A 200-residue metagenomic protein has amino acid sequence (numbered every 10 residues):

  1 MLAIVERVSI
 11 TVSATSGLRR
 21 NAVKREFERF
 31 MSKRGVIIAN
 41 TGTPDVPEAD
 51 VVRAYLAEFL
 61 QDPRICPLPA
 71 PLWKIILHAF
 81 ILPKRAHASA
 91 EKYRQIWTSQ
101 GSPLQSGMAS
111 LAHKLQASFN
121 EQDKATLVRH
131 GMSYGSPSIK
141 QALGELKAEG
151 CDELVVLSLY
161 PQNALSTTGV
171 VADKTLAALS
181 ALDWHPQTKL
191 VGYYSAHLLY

Functional and structural regions predicted by a protein language model:
E6, N21-E28: Intrinsically disordered, low-complexity polyampholyte segments enriched for Lys and acidic residues
R7-S9, S13-R20: Low-acidity, Ser/Thr- and Arg-rich intrinsically disordered low-complexity segments
F27-Y200: Active-site-proximal alpha-helix that buttresses catalytic centers in soluble enzyme cores
